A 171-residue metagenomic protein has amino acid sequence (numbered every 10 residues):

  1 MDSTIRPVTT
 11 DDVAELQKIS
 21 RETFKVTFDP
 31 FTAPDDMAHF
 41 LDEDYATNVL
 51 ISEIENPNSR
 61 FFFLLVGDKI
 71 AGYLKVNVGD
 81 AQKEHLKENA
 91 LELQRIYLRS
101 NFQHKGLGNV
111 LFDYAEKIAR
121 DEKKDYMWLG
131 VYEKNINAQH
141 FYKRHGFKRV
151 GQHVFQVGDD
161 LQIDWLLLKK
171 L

Functional and structural regions predicted by a protein language model:
D2-T4: Extreme N-terminal starter segment of soluble prokaryotic enzymes
P7-V13, Q17-P30, A38-N101, F112-Y114 (+3 more regions): Acetyl-CoA-dependent GNAT
K87-L91, D125-Q139, K143-H145, Q152-L171: C-terminal "cap" of GNAT-fold acetyltransferases
Y97, F147-K148: Short acidic-aromatic loop segments in the C-terminal HATPase_c
R99-N101, K105, E133-K134: Active-site acidic-Proline motif in GNAT/NAT acetyltransferases
H104-K117, H140-R144: Conserved acetyl-CoA-binding loop-helix of GNAT-fold acetyltransferases
K105, E122-D125: Short coil/turn segments at alpha/beta junctions that flank glycine-rich nucleotide-binding fingerprints
